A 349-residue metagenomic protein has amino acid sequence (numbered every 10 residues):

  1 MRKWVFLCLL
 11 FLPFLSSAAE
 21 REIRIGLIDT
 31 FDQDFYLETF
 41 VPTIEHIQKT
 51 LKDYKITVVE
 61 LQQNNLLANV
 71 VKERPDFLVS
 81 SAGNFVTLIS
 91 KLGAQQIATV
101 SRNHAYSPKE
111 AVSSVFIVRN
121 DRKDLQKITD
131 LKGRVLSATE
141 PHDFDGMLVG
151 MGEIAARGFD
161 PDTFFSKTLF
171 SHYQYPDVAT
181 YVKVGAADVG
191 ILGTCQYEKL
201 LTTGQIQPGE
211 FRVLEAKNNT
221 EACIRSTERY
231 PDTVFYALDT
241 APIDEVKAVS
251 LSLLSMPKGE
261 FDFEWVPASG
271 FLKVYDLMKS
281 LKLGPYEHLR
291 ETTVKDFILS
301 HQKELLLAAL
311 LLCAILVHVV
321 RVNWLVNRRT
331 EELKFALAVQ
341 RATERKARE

Functional and structural regions predicted by a protein language model:
E20-T87: Extracytoplasmic small-molecule ligand-binding "clamshell" domains of the periplasmic binding protein/Venus flytrap
E22-Q48, E110-A179, C195: Bilobed "Venus flytrap"/periplasmic-binding protein-like clamshell domains and structurally analogous long
V41-Q48, R119-R122, P208-P285: Extended ligand-binding regions for polar small-molecule ligands
N64-A82, T87, K91, V112 (+1 more regions): Short helices/loops that flank or line small-molecule/ion binding pockets
A68-D130, P141, M151: Acidic, polar ligand-binding/catalytic clefts
V135-S137, P141-A241: Pocket-lining segment of extracytoplasmic ligand-binding domains
R290-A309: Juxtamembrane/start-of-transmembrane alpha-helix segments at the extracytoplasmic/lumenal side of membrane anchors
V319-V322, V326-R329, L333-A347: Heptad-repeat alpha-helical coiled-coil signal-transmission segments
